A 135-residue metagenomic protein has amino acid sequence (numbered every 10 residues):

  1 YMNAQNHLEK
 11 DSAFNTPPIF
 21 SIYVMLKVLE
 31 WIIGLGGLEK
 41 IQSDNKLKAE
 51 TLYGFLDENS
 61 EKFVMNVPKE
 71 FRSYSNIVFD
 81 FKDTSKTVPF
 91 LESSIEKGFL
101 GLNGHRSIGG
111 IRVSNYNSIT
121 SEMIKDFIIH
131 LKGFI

Functional and structural regions predicted by a protein language model:
Y1-Y53: Active-site C-terminal subdomain of aminotransferase-like
M25, V78-F81, N115: Short, well-ordered beta-strand elements within core beta-sheets of diverse protein domains
E30-I32, T51-V67, T87: PLP-dependent aminotransferase class I/II
G37-D44, E61-P68, L102-R106: Flexible, glycine/charged-enriched surface loops at secondary-structure junctions
K62-S94: Conserved PLP-binding catalytic core of the aspartate aminotransferase-like
V88-K97, D126-K132: Short amphipathic alpha-helices in soluble, non-transmembrane regions that often serve as interface/regulatory elements
K97-N115: Conserved PLP cofactor-binding pocket of PLP-dependent enzymes
G109-I135: PLP-dependent enzyme catalytic core of the Aspartate aminotransferase-like
